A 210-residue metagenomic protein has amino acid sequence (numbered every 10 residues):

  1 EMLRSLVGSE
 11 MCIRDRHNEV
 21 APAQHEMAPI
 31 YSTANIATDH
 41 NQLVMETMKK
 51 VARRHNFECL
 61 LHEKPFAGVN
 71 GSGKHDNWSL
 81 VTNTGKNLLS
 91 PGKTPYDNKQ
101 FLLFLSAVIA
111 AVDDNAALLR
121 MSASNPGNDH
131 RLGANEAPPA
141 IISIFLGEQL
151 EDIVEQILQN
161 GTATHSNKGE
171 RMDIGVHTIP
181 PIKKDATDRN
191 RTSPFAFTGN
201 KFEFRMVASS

Functional and structural regions predicted by a protein language model:
E1-G8, I13: Single conserved hydrophobic/aromatic residue that forms the stacking wall/gate of nucleotide- or nucleobase-binding
R14-S210: Active-site capping/gating regions of soluble enzymes
